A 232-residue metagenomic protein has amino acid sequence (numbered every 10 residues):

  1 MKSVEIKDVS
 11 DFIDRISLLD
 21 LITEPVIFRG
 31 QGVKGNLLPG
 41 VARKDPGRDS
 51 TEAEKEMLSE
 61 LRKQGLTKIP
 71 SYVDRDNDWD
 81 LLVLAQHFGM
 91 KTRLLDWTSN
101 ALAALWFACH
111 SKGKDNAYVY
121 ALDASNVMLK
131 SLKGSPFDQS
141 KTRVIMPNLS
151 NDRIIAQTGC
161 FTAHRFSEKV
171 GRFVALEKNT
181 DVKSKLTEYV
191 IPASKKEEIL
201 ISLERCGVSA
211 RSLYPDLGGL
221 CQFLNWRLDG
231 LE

Functional and structural regions predicted by a protein language model:
M1-E232: Catalytic-core elements of nucleic-acid end-processing and repair enzymes
